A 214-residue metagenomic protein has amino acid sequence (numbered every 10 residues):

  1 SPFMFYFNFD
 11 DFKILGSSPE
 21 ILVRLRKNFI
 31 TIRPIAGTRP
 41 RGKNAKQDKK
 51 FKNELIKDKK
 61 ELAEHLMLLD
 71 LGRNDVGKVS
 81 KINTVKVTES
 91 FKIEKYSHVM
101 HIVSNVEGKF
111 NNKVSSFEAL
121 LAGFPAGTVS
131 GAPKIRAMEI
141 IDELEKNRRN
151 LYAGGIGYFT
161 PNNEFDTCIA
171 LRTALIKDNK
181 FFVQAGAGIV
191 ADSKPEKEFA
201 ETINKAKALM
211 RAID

Functional and structural regions predicted by a protein language model:
S1-D214: Extended alpha-helical targeting/anchoring segments, especially N-terminal organellar/secretory targeting helices
